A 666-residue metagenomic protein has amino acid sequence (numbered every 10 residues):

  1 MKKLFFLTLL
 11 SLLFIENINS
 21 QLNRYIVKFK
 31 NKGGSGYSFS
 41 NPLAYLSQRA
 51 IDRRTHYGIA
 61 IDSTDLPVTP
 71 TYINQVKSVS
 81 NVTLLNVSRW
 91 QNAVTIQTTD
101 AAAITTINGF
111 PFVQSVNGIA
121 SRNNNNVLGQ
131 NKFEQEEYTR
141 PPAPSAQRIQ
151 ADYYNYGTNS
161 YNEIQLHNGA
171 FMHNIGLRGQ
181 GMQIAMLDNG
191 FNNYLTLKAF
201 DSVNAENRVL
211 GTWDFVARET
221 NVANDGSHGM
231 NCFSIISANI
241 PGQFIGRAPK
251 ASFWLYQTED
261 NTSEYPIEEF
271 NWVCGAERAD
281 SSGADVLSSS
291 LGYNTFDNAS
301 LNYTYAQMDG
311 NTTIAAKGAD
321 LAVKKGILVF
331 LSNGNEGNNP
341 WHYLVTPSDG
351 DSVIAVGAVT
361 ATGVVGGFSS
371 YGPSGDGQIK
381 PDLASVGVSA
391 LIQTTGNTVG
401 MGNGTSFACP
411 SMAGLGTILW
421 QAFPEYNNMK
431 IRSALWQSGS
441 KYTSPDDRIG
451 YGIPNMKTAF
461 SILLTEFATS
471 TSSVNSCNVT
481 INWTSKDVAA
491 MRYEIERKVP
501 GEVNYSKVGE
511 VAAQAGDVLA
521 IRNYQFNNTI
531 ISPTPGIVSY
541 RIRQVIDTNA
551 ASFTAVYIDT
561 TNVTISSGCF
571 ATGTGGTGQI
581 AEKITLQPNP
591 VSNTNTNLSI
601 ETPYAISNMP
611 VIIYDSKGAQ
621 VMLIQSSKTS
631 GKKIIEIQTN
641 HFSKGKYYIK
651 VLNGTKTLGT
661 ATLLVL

Functional and structural regions predicted by a protein language model:
Q21-A143: Inhibitory N-terminal propeptides of secreted protease zymogens
L22, F39, S115, S160 (+8 more regions): Subtilisin-like serine protease catalytic core
G109-M182, N193-A199: Protease zymogen maturation seam
D188, S348-Q421, E425: Extracellular S/T/G-rich loop segment that most often corresponds to the catalytic His/Ser-adjacent loop
S461-G578: Short, compositionally biased serine/threonine- and acidic-rich segments at solvent-exposed termini, linkers, or domain
F467-N482, S567-Y604, Y614-A619, K644 (+1 more regions): Surface-exposed, proline-anchored Ser/Thr-rich loop/turn motifs
A515-I537, Q625-T655: Short, surface-exposed loop/turn motifs with a glycine/proline- and acidic-biased composition
V545-S566, K644-L666: C-terminal tail/sorting-segment detector
